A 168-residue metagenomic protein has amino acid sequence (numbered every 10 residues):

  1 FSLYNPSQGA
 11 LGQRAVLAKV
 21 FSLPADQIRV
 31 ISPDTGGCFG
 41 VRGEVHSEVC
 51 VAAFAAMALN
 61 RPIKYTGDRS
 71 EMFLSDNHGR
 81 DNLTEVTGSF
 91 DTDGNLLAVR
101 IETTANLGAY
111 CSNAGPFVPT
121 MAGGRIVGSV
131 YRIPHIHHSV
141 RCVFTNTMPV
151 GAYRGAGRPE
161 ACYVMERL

Functional and structural regions predicted by a protein language model:
F1-L168: Structural alpha/beta core scaffold segments of enzyme domains
